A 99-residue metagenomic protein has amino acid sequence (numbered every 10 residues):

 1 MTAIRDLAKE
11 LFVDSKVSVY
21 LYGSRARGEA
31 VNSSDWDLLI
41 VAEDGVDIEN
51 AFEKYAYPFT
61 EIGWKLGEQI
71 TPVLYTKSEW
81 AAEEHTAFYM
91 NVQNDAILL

Functional and structural regions predicted by a protein language model:
M1-S18, R27-N32, A42-L99: Catalytic core of pol beta-like nucleotidyltransferases
S24: Conserved H-loop
D37-V41: Short, aliphatic-rich beta-strand segments
